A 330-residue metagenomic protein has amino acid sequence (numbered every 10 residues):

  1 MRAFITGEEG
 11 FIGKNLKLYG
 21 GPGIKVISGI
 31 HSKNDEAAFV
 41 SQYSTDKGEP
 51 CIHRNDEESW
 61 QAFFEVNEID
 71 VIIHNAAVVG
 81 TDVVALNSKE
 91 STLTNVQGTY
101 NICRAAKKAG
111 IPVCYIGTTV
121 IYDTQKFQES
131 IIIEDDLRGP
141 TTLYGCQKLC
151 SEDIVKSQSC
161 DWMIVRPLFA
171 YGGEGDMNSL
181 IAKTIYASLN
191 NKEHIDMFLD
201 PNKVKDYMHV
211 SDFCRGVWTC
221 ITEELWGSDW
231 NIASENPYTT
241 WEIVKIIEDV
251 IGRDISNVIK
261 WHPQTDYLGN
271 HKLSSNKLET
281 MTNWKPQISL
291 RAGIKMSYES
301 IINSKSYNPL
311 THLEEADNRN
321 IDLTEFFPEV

Functional and structural regions predicted by a protein language model:
M1-P22: N-terminal Rossmann NAD(P)H-binding glycine-rich loop of SDR-like oxidoreductase domains
D35-E36, S179, T240, W261-K277 (+1 more regions): Active-site loop of classical SDR/Rossmann-like NAD(P)-dependent oxidoreductases, centered on the catalytic Tyr-X3-Lys
R54-T94: NAD(P)H-binding glycine-rich loop region in Rossmannoid oxidoreductase-like domains and their noncatalytic homologs
I72-H74, Y100-L143: Conserved Rossmann-fold NAD(P)-dependent oxidoreductase catalytic core, especially the SDR/UDP-sugar
T141, D153-K205, V210-C214, W218 (+1 more regions): NAD(P)-dependent short-chain dehydrogenase/reductase
L143, Q147-C150: Active-site helix of classical SDR
D200-N202, D229-W230, W241-V244, G252-N270 (+1 more regions): C-terminal "lid/loop" region of Rossmann-like NAD(P)-dependent oxidoreductases
L290-V330: Amphipathic terminal alpha-helices
